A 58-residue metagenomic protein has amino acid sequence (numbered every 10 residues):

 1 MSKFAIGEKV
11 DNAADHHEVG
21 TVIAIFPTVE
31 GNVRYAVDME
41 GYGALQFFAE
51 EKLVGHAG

Functional and structural regions predicted by a protein language model:
K3-G55: Basic/aromatic-rich interaction segments and small domains that mediate binding to polyanionic partners
